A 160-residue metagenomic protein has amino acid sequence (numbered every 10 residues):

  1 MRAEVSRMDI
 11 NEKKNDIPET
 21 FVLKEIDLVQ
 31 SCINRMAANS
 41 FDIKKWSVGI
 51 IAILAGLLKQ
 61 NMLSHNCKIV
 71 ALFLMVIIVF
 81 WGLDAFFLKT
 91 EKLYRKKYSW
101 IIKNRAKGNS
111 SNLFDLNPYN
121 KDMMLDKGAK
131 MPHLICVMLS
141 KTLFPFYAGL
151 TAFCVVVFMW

Functional and structural regions predicted by a protein language model:
R2-I26, K107-N120: Short, charged cytosolic
D9-L57: Cytosolic-side membrane-entry/anchor segment at the start of a transmembrane helix
A52-A55, I77-D84, L150-C154: Helical transmembrane-bundle signal
Q60-S64, K89-K92: Transmembrane helix-loop junctions in multipass membrane proteins, especially transporters and channels
N61-C67, K107-N109, M124-K130: Intrinsically disordered, low-complexity coil segments
L63-M75, V157-W160: Hydrophobic alpha-helical transmembrane segments
I69-K121: Inner-leaflet juxtamembrane helices
N112-W160: A hydrophobic membrane-anchoring alpha-helix module
